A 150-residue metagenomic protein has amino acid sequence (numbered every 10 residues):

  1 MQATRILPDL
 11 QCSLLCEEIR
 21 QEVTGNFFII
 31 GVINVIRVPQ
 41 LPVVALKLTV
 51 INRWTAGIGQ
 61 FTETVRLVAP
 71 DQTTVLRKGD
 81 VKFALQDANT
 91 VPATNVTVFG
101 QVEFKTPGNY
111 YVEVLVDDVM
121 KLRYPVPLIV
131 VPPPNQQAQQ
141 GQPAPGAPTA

Functional and structural regions predicted by a protein language model:
Q2-P107, Y111-A150: Contiguous segments within soluble domain cores/interaction surfaces
